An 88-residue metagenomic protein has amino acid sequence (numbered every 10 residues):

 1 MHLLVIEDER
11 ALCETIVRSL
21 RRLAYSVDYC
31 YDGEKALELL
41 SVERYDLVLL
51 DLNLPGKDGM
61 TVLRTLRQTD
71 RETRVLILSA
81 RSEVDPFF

Functional and structural regions predicted by a protein language model:
M1-F88: N-terminal/domain-start alpha-helical segments
